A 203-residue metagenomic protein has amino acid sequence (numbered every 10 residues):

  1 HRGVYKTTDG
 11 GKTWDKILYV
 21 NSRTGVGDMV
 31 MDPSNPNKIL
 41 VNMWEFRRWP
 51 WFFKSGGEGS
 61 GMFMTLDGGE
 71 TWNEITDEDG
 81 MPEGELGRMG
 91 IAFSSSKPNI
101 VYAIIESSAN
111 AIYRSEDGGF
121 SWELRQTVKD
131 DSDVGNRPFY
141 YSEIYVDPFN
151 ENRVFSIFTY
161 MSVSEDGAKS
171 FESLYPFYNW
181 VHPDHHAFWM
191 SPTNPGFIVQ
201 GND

Functional and structural regions predicted by a protein language model:
H1-D203: Beta-propeller blade termini and top-face loops
